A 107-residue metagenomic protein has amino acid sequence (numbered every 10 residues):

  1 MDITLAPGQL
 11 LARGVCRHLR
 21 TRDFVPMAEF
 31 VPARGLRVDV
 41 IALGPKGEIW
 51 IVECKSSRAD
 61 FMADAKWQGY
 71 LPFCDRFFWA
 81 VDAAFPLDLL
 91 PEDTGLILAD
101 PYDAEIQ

Functional and structural regions predicted by a protein language model:
M1-V31, P45: Acidic-basic catalytic patches of nuclease active cores, encompassing PD-(D/E)XK and other metal-cofactor nuclease
L11, L36, A63-K66: Amphipathic coiled-coil/heptad-repeat helices and related helical stalk/stem segments that mediate oligomerization
R13, A84-Q107: Domain-level recognition of nuclease-like catalytic cores that cleave nucleotide substrates
R34, V38-I51: Active-site beta-strand-loop-beta-strand hairpin of nuclease catalytic cores that positions key catalytic residues
K46-D64: Short beta-strand-loop-alpha-helix junction that forms the active-site gateway of nucleic-acid-processing nucleases
D75: Receiver (REC) domain switch/active-site residues of two-component response regulators
F78-D82: Acidic beta-strand-to-loop metal/phosphate-binding motif
